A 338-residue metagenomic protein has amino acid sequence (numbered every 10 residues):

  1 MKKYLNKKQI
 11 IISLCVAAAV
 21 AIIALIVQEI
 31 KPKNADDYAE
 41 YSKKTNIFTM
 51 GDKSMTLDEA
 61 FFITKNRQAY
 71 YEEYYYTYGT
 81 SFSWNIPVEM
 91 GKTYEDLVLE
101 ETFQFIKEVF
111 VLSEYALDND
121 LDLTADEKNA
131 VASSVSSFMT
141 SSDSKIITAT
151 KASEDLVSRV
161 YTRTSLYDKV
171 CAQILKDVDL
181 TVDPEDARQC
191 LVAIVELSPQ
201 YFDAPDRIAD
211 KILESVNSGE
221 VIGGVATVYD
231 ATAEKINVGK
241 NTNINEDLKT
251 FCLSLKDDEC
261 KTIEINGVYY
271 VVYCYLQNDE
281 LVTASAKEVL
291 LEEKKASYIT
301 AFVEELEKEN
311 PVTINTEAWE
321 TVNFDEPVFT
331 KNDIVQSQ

Functional and structural regions predicted by a protein language model:
K2-L5, Q9-K43, I146-D210, N243-Q338: PPIase-associated folding chaperone regions across multiple families
A35-A152: N-terminal targeting/tethering segments
M55, E59-F62, T93-T102, I106-E114 (+11 more regions): Extracytoplasmic/secreted proteins, especially bacterial periplasmic and envelope-associated proteins
T64, Y71, I106, F110 (+13 more regions): Sec/Tat-exported extracytoplasmic proteins
G79, S215-G219, D258: Short loop/turn hinge sites at secondary-structure boundaries
D122-N129, E185, C190, V195 (+3 more regions): Extended intrinsically disordered, low-complexity coil regions enriched in Ser, Thr, Gly, Ala and often Pro
A125-E127, K235, K261: A generic structural-conservation signal
D210-K249, L281-V282: Peptidyl-prolyl cis-trans isomerase
